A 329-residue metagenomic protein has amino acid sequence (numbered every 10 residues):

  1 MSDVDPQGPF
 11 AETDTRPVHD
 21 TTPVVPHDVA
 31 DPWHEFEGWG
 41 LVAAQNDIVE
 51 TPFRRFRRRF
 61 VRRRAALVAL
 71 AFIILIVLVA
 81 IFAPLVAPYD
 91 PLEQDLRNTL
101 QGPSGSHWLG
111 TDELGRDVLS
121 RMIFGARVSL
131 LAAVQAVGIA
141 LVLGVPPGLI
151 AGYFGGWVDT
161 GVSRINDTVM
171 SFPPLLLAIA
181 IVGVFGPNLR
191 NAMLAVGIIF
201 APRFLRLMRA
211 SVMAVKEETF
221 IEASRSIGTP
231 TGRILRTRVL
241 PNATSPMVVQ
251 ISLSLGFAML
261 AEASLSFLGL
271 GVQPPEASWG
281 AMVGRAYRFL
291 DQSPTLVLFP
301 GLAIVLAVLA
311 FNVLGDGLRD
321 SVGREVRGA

Functional and structural regions predicted by a protein language model:
M1-V145, L149-I150, W157, L175 (+6 more regions): Gly/Trp-centered helix-boundary motif
G38-W39, V128-A132, P147, D159-S163 (+6 more regions): Short alpha-helical transmembrane interface motifs in multi-pass membrane proteins
R63-A66, V128, T160, D167-P174 (+8 more regions): Membrane-embedded alpha-helical bundles that form the substrate/pore pathway in multi-pass transport systems
I76, F82, L100, S104 (+9 more regions): Hydrophobic aliphatic residues
F82-V86, Y153-F154, A180, V184-F185 (+2 more regions): Helix-loop junctions at the membrane-solvent interface of multi-pass transporters, primarily the C-terminal
W108, D112, V118, I139-L143 (+3 more regions): Generic hydrophobic transmembrane alpha-helix motif, especially the helices
V118-G125, L130, I165, F172 (+8 more regions): Short hydrophobic alpha-helical segments within the ABC transporter permease transmembrane module
M170, I181-F185, V196, S211-V212 (+3 more regions): Glycine-rich helix-loop "coupling/hinge" segments at transmembrane-helix boundaries in multipass transporters
